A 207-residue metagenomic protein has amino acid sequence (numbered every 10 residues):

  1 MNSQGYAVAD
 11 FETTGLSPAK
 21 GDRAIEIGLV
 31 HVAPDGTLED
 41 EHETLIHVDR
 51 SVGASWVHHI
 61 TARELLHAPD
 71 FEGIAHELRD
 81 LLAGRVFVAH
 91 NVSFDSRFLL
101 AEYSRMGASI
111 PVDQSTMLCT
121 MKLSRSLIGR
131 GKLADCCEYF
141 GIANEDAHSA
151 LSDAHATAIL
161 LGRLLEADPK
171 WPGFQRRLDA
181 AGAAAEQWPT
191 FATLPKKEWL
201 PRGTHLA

Functional and structural regions predicted by a protein language model:
M1, G162-A207: Acidic two-metal-ion nuclease catalytic site recognized across multiple nuclease folds, prominently DnaQ/RNase D-T
M1-Q114, R130, A134, E138-A147: Conserved non-catalytic scaffold segment of RNase H-like nuclease domains
T14, S149-R163: Acidic, divalent-metal-coordinating active-site segment for phosphoryl/phosphodiester hydrolysis, typified by short
R97, M121, H155: Active-site phosphate/pyrophosphate-handling residues
E102-R105, S126, Y139, L160-A167: Active-site catalytic microenvironments for nucleophilic, acid-base chemistry
S115-R130: Short, flexible loop segments at boundaries between secondary-structure elements
K122-L123, E145-A150: Short, glycine/charged-rich beta-strand-loop motifs at protein surfaces that mediate ligand recognition and catalysis
